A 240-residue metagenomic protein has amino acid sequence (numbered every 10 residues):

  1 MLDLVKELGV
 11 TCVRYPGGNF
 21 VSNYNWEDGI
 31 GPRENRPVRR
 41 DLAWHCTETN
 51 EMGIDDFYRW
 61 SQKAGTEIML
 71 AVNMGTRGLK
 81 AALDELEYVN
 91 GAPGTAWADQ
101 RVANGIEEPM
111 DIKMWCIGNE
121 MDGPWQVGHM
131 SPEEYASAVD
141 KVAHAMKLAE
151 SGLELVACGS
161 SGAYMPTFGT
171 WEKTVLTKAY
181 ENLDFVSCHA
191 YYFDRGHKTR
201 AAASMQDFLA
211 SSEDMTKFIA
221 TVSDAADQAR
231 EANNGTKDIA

Functional and structural regions predicted by a protein language model:
M1-W171, L176-F185, S212-A240: Non-catalytic accessory regions flanking glycosidase/transglycosidase catalytic cores in CAZymes
N19, H189-Y192: Short glycine-enriched loops at secondary-structure junctions
Y192-D207: Active-site His/acidic residue clusters
